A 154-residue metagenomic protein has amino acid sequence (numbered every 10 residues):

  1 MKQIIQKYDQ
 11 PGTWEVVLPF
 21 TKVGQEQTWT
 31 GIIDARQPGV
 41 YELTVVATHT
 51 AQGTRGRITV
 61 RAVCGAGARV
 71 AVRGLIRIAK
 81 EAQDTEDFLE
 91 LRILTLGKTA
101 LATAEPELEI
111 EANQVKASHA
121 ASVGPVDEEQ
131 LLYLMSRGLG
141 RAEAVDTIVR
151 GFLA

Functional and structural regions predicted by a protein language model:
M1-L139, V149-A154: Conserved beta-strand/loop scaffold segments within soluble protein domains that form the structured core and edges
